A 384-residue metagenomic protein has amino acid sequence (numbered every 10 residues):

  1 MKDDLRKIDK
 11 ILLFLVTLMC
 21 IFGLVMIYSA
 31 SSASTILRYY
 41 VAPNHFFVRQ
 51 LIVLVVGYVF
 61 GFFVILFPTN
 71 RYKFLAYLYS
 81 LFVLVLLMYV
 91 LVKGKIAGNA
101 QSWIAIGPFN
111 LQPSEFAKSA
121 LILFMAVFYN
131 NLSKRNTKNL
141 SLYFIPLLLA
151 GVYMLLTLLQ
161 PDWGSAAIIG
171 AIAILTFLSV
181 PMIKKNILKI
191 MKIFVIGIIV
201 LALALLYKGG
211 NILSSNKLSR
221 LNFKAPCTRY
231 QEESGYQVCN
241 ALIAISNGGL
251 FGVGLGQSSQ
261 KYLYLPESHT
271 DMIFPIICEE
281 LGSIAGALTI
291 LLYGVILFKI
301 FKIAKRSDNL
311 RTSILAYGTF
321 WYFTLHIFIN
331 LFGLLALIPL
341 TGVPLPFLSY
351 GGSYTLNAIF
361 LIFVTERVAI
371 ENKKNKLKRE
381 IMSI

Functional and structural regions predicted by a protein language model:
K2-L12, L18, V25-Y28, A33-Q160 (+4 more regions): Membrane-helix boundary/helix-loop-helix interface segments in multi-pass membrane proteins
I21-I27, I122, A126, G294-L297 (+4 more regions): Alpha-helical transmembrane segments of polytopic integral membrane proteins, especially the permease/helical cores
I52-F60, E280-L297: Hydrophobic alpha-helical transmembrane segments
Y77-L84, L140-L156, W163-G209: Hydrophobic alpha-helical segments of polytopic membrane proteins
A97, W103, K189-A285: Hydrophobic, glycine- and aromatic-enriched re-entrant/interface helices and adjoining loop segments
L142, P146, I169, A244 (+1 more regions): Alpha-helical transmembrane segments of multi-pass membrane proteins, especially transporters and channels
A167-I187, G256-A285, P344-I359: Interfacial segments of multi-pass membrane proteins
K302-G342, L348: Loop-to-helix entry and N-terminal half of a specific, functionally important transmembrane alpha helix in multi-pass
